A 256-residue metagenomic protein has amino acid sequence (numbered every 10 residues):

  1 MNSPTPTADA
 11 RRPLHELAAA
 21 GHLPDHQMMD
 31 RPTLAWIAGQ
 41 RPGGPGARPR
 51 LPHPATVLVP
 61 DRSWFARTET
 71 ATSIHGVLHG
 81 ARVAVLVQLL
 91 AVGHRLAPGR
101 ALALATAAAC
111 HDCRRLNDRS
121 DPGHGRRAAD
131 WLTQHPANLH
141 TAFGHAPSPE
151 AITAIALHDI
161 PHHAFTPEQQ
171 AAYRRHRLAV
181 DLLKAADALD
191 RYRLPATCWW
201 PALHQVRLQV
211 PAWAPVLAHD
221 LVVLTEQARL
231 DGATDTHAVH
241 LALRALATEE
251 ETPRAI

Functional and structural regions predicted by a protein language model:
N2-P49, R67-A97, N138, I160-I256: Divalent metal-dependent phosphate-bond-processing catalytic cores, especially two-metal-ion Mg2+/Mn2+ enzymes that act
L58-V59: Outer-membrane beta-barrel translocator/channel fold
S63-T68, A109-D112: A short small-residue
E69-S73, V77, R114, D118 (+2 more regions): Short gly/ser-rich anion-binding loops that grip negatively charged ligand groups
V83, G99-S120, H124-A128, I152-P161 (+1 more regions): His-Asp-centered metal-binding catalytic motifs of divalent-metal-dependent phosphohydrolases/nucleases
A97, G144-P149: Membrane-interface starts of transmembrane alpha-helices
H135-F143: Post-HExxH zinc-binding segment in Zn-dependent metallohydrolases
